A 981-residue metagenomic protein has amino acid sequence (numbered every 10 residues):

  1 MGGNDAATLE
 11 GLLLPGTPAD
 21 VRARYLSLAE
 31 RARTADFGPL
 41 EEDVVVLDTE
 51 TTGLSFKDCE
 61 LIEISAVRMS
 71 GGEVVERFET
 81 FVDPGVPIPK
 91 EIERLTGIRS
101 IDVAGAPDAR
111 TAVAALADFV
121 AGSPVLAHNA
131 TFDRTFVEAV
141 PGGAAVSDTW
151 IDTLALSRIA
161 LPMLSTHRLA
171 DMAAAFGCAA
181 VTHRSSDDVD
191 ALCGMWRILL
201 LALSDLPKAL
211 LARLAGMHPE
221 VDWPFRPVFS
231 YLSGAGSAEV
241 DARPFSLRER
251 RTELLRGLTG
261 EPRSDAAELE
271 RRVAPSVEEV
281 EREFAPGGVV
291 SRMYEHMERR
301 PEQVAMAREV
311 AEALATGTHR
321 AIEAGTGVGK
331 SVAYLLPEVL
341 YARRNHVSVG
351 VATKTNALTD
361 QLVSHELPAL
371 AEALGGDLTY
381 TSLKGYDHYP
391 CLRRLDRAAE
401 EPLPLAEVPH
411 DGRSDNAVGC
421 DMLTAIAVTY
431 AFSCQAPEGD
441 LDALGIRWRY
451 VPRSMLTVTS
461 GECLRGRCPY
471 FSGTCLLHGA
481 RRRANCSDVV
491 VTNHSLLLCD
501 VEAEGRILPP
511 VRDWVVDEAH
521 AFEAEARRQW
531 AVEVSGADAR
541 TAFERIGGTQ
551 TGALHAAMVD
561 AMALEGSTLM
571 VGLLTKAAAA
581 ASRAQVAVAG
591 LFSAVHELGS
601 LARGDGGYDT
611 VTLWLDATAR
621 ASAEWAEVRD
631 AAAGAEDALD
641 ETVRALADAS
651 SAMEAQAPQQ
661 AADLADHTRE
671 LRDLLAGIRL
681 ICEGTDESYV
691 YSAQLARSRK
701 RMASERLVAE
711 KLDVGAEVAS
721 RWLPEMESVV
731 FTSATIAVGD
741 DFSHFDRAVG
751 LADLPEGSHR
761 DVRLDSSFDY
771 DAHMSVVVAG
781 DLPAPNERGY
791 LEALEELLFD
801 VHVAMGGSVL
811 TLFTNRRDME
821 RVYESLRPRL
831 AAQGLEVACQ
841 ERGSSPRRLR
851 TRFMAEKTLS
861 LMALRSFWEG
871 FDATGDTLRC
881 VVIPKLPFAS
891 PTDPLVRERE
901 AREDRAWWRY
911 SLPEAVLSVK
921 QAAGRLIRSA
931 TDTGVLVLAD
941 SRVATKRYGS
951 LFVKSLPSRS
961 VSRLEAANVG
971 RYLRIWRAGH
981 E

Functional and structural regions predicted by a protein language model:
G2-D36, R197-V277, E965: Acidic two-metal-ion nuclease catalytic site recognized across multiple nuclease folds, prominently DnaQ/RNase D-T
A6-T149, P162-H183: Conserved non-catalytic scaffold segment of RNase H-like nuclease domains
A121-P141, P162-A235: Acidic, Mg2+-coordinating catalytic module of metal-dependent nucleases/exonucleases that use a two-metal-ion mechanism
G260-A266, V280-G287, A352-D488, T551 (+5 more regions): A substrate-engagement module of RecA-like helicase motors
A274-I322: Conserved pre-motif I regulatory segment
D360, P368, S460-V489, H494-D630 (+1 more regions): Signature of the SF2 helicase/ATPase Hel1-core->accessory helical subdomain module
R449-D488, L498-G505, A635-G780, G789-E796 (+3 more regions): A contiguous, basic/glycine-rich beta-loop/short-helix subdomain that forms a polymer-engagement track
S767, M774-S775, A779-G789, E841-A944: Conserved RecA-like P-loop NTPase helicase motor core
